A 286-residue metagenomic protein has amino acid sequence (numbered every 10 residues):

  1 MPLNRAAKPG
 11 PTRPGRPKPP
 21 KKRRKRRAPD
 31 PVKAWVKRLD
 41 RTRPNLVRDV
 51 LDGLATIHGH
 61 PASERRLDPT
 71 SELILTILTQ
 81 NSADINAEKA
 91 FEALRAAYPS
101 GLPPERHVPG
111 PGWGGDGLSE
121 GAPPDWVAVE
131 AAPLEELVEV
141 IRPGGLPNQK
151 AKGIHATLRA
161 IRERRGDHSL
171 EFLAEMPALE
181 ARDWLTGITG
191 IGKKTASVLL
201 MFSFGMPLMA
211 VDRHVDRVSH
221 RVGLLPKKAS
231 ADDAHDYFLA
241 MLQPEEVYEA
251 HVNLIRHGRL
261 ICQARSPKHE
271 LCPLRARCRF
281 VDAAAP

Functional and structural regions predicted by a protein language model:
M1-L39, A284-P286: Polybasic, lysine-enriched low-complexity intrinsically disordered terminal tails
P31-P286: Catalytic cores of DNA base-excision repair glycosylases
